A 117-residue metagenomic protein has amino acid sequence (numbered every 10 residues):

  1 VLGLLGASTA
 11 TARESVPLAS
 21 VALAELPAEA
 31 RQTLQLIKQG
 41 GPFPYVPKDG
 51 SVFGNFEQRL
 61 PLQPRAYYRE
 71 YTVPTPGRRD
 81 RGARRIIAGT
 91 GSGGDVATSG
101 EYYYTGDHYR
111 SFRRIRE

Functional and structural regions predicted by a protein language model:
V1-G6: Bacterial N-terminal signal peptides
A7-T11: Signal peptide cleavage region of secreted peptide precursors
A12-L62: N-terminal secretory signal peptides
P42-E117: Functional cores of ribonucleases/endoribonucleases
